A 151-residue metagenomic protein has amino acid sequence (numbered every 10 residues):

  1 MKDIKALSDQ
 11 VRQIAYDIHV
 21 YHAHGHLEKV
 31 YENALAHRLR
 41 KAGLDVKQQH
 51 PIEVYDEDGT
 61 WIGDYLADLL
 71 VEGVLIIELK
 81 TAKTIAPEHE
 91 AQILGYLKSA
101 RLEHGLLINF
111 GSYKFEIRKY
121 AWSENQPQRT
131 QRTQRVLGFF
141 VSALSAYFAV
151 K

Functional and structural regions predicted by a protein language model:
M1-A6, S123-K151: Intrinsic disorder/low-complexity segments
M1-H22: Interdomain/boundary linker segments immediately adjacent to catalytic/signaling cores
H24-E28, E32-V74, A82-K83, Y113-E124: Active-site metal-binding core of divalent-cation-utilizing nuclease and nuclease-like domains
I77: Conserved beta3 VAIK motif of the Hanks protein kinase fold
K80-P127, F139: Nucleic-acid nuclease catalytic cores
